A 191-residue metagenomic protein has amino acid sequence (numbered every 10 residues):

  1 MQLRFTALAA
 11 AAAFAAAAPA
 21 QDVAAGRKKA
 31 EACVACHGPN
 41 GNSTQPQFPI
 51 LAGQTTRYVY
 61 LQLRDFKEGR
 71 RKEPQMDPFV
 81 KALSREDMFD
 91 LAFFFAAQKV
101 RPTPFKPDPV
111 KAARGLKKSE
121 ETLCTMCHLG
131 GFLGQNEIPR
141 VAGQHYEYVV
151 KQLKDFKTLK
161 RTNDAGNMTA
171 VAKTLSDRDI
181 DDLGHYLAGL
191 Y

Functional and structural regions predicted by a protein language model:
M1-A7: Bacterial N-terminal signal peptides that target proteins for export
A9-A20: Hydrophobic h-region of N-terminal signal peptides that target proteins for export in Gram-negative bacteria
Q21-N40, T103, P107-G130, H145: Sequence/structural segment immediately N-terminal to covalent heme-attachment motifs in c-type and related
V23, R27, G41-K72, D77-L83 (+3 more regions): Gly/Gly-Pro-rich "capping" loops immediately C-terminal to redox-active cysteine motifs in periplasmic/lumenal
F66, F94-F95, S119, F156 (+1 more regions): Conserved hydrophobic/aromatic "anchor" residues that stabilize well-ordered secondary structure elements
K81-T103, E147, K173-Y191: C-terminal capping alpha-helices of c-type cytochrome domains
